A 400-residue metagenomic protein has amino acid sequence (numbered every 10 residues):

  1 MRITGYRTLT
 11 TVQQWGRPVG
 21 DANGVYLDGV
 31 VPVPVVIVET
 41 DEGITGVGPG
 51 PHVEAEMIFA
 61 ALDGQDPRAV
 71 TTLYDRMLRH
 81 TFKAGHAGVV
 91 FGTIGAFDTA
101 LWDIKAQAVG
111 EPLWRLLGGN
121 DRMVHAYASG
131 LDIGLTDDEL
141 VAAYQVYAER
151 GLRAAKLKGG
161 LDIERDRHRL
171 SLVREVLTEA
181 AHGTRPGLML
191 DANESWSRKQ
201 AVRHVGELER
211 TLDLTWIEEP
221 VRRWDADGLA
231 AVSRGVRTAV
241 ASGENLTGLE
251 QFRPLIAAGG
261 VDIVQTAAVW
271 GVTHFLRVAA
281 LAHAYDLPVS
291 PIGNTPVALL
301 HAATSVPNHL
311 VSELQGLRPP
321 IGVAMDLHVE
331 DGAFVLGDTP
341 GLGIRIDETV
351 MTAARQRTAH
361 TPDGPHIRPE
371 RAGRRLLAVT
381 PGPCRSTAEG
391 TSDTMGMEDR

Functional and structural regions predicted by a protein language model:
R2-W15, G24-V25, V33, N294-R400: Flexible C-terminal active-site loop/helix
I3, G43, I58, F97 (+8 more regions): Conserved, mostly hydrophobic/aromatic
G5-L9, V38-V109, R375, T380-S386: Metal- or metallocofactor-binding catalytic centers and their adjacent structured scaffolds across diverse enzyme
E56, R253-A257, H274-A279, A298-N308 (+1 more regions): Histidine/acidic-residue-rich catalytic or RNA/ligand-binding cores of hydrolases and nuclease-related proteins
A84, V109-D132, R169, R185-P186: N-terminal small/glycine-rich loop or linker at the start of catalytic domains across soluble metabolic enzymes
M123-E139, K158-G160, A192-R198, A241: Active-site mouth loops of central-metabolism enzymes
V146-K158: Catalytic domains of carbohydrate-active enzymes, especially glycoside hydrolases
L157, E164-I292: Catalytic core of soluble alpha/beta enzymes
